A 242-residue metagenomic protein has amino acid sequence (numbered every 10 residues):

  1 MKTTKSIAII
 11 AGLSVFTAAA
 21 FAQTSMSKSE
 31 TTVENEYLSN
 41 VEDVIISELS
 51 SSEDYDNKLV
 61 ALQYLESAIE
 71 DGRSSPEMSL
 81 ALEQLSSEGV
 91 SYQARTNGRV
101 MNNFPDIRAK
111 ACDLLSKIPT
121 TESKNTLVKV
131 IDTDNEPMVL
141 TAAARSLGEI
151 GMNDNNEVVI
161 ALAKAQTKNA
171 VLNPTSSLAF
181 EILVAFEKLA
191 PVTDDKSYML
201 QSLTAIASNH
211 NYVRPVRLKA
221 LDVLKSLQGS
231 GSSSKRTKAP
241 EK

Functional and structural regions predicted by a protein language model:
M1-I9: Bacterial N-terminal signal peptides that target proteins for export
I9-V15: Hydrophobic helical h-region of N-terminal Sec-dependent signal peptides in bacterial secretory/periplasmic proteins
T17-A19: N-terminal signal peptide c-region/cleavage motif recognized by signal peptidases
F21-Q23: Boundary of Sec targeting at the N-terminus
S27-L49, D71-N97, T120-D132, M152-N169 (+2 more regions): Amphipathic alpha-helical scaffolding segments comprising HEAT/armadillo-like alpha-solenoid repeats
K28-E36, D56-R73, N97-M101, P105-T120 (+3 more regions): Structural detector for internal amphipathic alpha-helices that build alpha-solenoid repeat scaffolds
S50-D56, V171, N211: Charged, low-complexity interaction regions
L203-R217: Predominantly the C-terminal beta-signal and adjacent terminal strand-loop region of outer-membrane beta-barrel
